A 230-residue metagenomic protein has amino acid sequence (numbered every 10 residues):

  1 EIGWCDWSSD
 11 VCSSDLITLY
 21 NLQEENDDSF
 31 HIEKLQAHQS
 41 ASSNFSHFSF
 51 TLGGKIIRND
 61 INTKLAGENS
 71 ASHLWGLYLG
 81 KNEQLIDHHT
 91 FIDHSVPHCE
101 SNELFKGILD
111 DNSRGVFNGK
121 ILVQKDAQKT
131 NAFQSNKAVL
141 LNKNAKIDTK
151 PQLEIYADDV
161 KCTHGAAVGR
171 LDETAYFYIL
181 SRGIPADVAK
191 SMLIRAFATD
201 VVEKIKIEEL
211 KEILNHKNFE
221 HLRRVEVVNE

Functional and structural regions predicted by a protein language model:
E1-V11: Single conserved hydrophobic/aromatic residue that forms the stacking wall/gate of nucleotide- or nucleobase-binding
S9-I184, I205, E209-E230: Conserved beta-strand/loop scaffold segments within soluble protein domains that form the structured core and edges
F197-I207: Short arginine-rich
